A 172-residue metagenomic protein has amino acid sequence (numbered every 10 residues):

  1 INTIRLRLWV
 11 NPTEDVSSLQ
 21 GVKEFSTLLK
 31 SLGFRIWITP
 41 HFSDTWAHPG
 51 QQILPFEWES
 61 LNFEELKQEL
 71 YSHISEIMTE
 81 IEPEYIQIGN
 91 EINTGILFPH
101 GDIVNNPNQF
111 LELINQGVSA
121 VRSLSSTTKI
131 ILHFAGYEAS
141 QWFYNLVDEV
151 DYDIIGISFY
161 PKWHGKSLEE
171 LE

Functional and structural regions predicted by a protein language model:
I1-R35, H41-E69, Q87, G156 (+1 more regions): N-terminal substrate-binding region of glycoside hydrolase catalytic domains
L19-Q20, H48-Y152, H164-L171: Active-site cleft segment of glycoside hydrolase catalytic domains centered on the general acid/base Glu
